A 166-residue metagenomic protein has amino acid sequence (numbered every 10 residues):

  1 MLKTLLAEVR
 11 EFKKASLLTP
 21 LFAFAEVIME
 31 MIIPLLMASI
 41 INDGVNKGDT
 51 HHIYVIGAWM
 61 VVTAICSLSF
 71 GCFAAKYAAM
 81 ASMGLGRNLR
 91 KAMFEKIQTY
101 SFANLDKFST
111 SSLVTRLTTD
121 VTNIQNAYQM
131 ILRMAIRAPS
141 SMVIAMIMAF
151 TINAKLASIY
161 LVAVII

Functional and structural regions predicted by a protein language model:
M1-E30, V45-I56, A74-A78, S82 (+6 more regions): Membrane-integrated ABC transporters
E11, A15-A25, S39, S67 (+1 more regions): Transmembrane helices of ABC transporter permease
L21-F22, M29-A38, N42, T63-T110 (+3 more regions): Juxtamembrane helix-loop junctions of ABC transporter transmembrane domains
A58, F102, K107, I144 (+1 more regions): Short, conserved catalytic or interaction motifs in soluble domains
